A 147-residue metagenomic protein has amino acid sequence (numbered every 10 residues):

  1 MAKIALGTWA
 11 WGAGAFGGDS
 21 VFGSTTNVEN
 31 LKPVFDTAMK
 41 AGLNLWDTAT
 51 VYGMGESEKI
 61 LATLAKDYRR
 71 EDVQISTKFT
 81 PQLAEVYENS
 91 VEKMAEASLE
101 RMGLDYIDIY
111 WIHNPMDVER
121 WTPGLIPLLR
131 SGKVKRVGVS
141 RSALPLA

Functional and structural regions predicted by a protein language model:
M1-A5, N44-L45, D72-K78, Y106-I109 (+1 more regions): Structural preference for beta-strand elements that scaffold enzyme active sites
M1-V73: N-terminal binding-site loop/beta-alpha segment at the start of enzyme catalytic domains that lines or forms
W9-W11, A49-V51, K78-Q82, I112-P115 (+1 more regions): Active-site beta-loop-alpha junctions enriched in small/polar residues
A15-E29, F79-N89, N114: Active-site mouth loops of central-metabolism enzymes
K32-K40, T77-F79, L104-Y110, S140-A143: Short C-terminal domain-edge/linker segments immediately following a structured domain
K32-P33, Q82-L83, A97: Short, flexible segments with low predicted structural confidence
E85-A147: Glycine/proline-rich, positively charged, aromatic-decorated active-site loop/lid region on the catalytic face
